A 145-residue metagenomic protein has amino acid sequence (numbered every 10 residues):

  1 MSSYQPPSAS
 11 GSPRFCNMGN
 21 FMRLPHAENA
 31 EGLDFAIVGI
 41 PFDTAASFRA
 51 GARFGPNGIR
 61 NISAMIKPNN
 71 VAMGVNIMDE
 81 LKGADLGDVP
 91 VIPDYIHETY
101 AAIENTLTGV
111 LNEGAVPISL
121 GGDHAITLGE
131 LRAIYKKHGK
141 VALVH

Functional and structural regions predicted by a protein language model:
S2-H97: N-terminal glycine-rich anion-binding loop in soluble enzyme alpha/beta folds
S63-K67, L107, H138: Structural signal for hydrophobic packing residues in well-ordered secondary-structure cores of soluble enzyme domains
I96-Y100, E104: Membrane-anchoring hydrophobic helices of lipid-metabolizing enzymes
A102, T108, N112-H145: Active-site histidine-anchored catalytic micro-motif
